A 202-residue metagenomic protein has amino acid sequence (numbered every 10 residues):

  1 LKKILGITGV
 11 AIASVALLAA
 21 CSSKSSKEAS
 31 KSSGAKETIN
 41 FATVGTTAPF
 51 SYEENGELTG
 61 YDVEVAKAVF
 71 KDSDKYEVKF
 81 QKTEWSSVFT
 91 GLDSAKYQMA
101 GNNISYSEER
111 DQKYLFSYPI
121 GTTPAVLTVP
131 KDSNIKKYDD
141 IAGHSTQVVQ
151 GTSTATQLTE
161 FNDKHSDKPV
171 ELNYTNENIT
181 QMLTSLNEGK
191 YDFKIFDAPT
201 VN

Functional and structural regions predicted by a protein language model:
L1-T8: Bacterial N-terminal signal peptides that target proteins for export
L17-A20: C-terminal motif of bacterial Sec signal peptides marking the signal peptidase cleavage site
S22-K24: Bacterial signal peptide processing site
K31-N103, T175: Extracytoplasmic small-molecule ligand-binding "clamshell" domains of the periplasmic binding protein/Venus flytrap
F41, G45-A48, L58-D72, P124-T180 (+2 more regions): Bilobed "Venus flytrap"/periplasmic-binding protein-like clamshell domains and structurally analogous long
K67, K79-D140: Acidic, polar ligand-binding/catalytic clefts
S87, N102-Q112, Q157-N162, T184-N202: A ligand-binding cleft/hinge motif common to bilobed small-molecule-binding domains
